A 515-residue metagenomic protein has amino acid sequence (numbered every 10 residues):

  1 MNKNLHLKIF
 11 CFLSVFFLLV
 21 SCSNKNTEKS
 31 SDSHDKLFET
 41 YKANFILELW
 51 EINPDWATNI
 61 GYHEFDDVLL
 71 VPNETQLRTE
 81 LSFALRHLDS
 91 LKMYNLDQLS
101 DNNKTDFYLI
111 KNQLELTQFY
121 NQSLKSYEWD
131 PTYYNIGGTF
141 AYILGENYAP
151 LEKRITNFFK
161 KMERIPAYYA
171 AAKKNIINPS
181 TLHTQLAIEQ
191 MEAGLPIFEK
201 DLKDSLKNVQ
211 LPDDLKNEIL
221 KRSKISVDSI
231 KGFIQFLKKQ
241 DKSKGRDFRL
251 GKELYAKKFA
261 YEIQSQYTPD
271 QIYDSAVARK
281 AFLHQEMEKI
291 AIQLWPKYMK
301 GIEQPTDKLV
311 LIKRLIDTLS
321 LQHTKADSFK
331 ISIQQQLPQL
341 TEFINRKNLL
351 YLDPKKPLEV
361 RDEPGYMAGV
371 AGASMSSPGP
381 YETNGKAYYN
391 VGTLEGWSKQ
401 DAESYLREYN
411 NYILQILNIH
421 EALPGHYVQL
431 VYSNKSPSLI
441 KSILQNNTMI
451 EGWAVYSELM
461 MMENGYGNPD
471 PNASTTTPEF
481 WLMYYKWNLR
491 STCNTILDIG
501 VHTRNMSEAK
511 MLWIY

Functional and structural regions predicted by a protein language model:
M1-H34: Bacterial Sec-dependent N-terminal signal peptides
C22-Y515: N-terminal maturation segment of proteins
